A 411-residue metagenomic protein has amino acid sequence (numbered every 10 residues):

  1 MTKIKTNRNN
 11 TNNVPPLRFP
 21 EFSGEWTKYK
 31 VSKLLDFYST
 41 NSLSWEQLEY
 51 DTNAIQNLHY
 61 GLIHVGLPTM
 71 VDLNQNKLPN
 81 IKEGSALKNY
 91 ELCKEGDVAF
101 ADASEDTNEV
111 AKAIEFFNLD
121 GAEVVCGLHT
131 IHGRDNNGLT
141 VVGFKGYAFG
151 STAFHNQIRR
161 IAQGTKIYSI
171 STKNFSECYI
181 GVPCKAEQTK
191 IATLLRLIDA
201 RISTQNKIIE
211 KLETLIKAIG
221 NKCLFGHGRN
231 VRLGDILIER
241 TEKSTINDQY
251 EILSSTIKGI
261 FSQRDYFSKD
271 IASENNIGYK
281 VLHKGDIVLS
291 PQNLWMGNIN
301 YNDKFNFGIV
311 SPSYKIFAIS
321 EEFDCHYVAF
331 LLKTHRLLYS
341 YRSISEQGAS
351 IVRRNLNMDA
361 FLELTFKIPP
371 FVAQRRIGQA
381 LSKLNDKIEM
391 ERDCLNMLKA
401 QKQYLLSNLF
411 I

Functional and structural regions predicted by a protein language model:
M1-G24, L197-A200, T204-L233, D393-I411: Short amphipathic coiled-coil heptad-repeat segments
T11-P15, E123-I131, T140, H155 (+3 more regions): A short glycine-rich beta-alpha junction/loop motif
V14-S42, E177, V182-K185, K222-T245: Non-catalytic DNA-recognition/assembly elements of restriction-modification systems
L17, Y29-S32, G61, T152 (+4 more regions): Structural detector for helix-capping/boundary residues
S32-L48, L62-A99, G234-T245, Q249-K284: Sequence-specific dsDNA recognition surfaces
H59-G61, M70, N76-G150, H283-L337 (+2 more regions): A short beta-sheet element
S104, L194-R196, A200, N293 (+1 more regions): Short, surface-exposed secondary-structure boundary micro-motifs
E187-K190, R375-R376: Short, solvent-exposed linear patches
